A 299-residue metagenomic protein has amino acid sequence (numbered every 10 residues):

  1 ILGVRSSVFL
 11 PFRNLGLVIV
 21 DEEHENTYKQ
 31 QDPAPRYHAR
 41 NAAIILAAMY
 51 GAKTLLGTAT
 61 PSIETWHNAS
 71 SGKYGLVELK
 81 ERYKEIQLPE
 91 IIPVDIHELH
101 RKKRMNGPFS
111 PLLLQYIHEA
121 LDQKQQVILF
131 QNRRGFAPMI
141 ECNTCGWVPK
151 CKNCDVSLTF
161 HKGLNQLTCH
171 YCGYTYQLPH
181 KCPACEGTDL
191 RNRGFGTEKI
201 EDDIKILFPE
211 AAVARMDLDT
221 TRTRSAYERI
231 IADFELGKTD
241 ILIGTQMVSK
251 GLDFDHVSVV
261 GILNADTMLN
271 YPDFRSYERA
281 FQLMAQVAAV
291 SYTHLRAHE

Functional and structural regions predicted by a protein language model:
I1-R296: Inter-lobe coupling/hinge segments of SF2-like helicase ATPases
